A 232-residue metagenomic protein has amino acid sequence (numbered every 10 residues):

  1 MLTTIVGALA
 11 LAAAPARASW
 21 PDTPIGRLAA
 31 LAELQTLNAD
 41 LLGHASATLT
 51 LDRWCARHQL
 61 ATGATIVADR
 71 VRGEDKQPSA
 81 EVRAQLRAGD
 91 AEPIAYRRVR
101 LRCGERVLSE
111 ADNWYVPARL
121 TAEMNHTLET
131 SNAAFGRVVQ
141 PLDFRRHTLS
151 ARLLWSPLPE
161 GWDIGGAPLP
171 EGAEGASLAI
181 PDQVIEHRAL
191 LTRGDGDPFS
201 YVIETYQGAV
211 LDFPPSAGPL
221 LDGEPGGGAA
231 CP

Functional and structural regions predicted by a protein language model:
L2-A12: Bacterial N-terminal signal peptides
A16-Y96, R100-R102, R106-I185, T192-Y201 (+2 more regions): N-terminal domain-onset segments
